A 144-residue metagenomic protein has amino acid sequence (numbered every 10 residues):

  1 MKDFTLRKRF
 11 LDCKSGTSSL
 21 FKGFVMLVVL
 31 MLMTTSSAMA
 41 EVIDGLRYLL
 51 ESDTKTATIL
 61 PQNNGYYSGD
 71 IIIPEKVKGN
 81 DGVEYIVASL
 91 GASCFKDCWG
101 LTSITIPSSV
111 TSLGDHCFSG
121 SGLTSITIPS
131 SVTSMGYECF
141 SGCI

Functional and structural regions predicted by a protein language model:
M1-S19: N-terminal secretory signal peptides that target proteins for export/translocation
S18, R47, S52-K55, Y66-S89 (+3 more regions): Structural signature of tandem-repeat unit edges
K22-T34: Bacterial N-terminal signal peptides
A38-V42: Boundary at the C-terminal end of the N-terminal hydrophobic targeting segment
Q62-N64, C94-F95: Acidic, Ser/Thr
